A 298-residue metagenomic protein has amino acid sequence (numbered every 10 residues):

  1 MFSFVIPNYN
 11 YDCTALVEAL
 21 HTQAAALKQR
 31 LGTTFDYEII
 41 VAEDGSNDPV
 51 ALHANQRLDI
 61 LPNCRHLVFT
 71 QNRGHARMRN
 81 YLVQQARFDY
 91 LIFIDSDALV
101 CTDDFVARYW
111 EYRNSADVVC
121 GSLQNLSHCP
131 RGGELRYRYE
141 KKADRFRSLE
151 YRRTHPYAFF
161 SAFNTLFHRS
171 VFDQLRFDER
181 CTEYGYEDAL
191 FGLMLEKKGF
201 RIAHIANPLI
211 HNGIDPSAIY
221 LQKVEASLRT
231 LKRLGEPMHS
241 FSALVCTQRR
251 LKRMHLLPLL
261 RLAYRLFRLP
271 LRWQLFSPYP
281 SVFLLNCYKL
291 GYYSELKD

Functional and structural regions predicted by a protein language model:
L20-V68: Acidic donor-binding segment of Leloir-type glycosyltransferases
F69-A86: Glycine-rich, basic loop-to-helix element that forms the pyrophosphate-binding segment of sugar-nucleotide handling
L91: Short aromatic/hydrophobic "clamp" motif used to bind/position activated sugar donors
D103-E134: Conserved donor NDP-sugar-binding/catalytic core segment of glycosyltransferases
R138-Y157: Short, flexible, basic/aromatic active-site loop/helix in glycosyltransferases
E183-F191: Acidic donor-binding loop at a coil-to-helix junction in glycosyltransferase catalytic cores that engages
K198, A203-Q222, S227-G235: Active-site donor/metal-binding and catalytic loop motifs of nucleotide-sugar-dependent glycosylation enzymes
A226-R229, A243-D298: Non-catalytic, C-terminal membrane-associated alpha-helical segments of glycosyltransferases
